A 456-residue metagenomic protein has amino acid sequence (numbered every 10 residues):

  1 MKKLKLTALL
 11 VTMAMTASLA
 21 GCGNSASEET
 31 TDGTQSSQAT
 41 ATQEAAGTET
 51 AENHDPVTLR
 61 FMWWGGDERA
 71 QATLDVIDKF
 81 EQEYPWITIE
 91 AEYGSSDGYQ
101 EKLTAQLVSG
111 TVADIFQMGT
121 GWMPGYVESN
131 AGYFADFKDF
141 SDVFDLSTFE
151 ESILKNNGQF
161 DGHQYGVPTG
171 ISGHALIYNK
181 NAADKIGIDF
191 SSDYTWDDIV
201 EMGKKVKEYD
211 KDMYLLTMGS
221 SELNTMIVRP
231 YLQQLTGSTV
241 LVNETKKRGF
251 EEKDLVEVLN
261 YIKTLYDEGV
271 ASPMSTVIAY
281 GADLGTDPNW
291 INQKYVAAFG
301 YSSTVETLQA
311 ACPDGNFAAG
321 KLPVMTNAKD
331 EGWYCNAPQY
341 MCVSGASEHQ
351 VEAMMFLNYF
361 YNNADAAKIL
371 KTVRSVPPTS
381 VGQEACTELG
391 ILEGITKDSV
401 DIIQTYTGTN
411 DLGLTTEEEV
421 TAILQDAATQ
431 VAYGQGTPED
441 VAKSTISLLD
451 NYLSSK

Functional and structural regions predicted by a protein language model:
E44-A46, T50-E52, T120-G173, D197 (+3 more regions): Hinge/lid segment of periplasmic solute-binding proteins
D55-G66, I87-E92, D114-I115, Y165 (+1 more regions): Short, well-ordered beta-strand elements
D78, Q82, T88, I186 (+2 more regions): Extracytoplasmic/periplasmic substrate-recognition and gating elements
K79-S152, N181, K185-G187, P288-A297 (+2 more regions): Extracytoplasmic "Venus flytrap"/periplasmic binding protein-like
Q106, A113-D114, F144-A182, L215 (+2 more regions): A structural signal for short loop-to-beta-strand junctions that line the ligand-binding cleft of periplasmic/secreted
G132-F134, K138, S303-T307, Q339-E418 (+2 more regions): Mature extracytoplasmic/periplasmic domains
D161, Y165-T169, H174, V200-D254 (+1 more regions): Extracytoplasmic/periplasmic solute-binding protein
G203, T245-A279, L322: Glycine-centered hinge/linker elements that transmit conformational signals in sensory and ligand-binding systems
